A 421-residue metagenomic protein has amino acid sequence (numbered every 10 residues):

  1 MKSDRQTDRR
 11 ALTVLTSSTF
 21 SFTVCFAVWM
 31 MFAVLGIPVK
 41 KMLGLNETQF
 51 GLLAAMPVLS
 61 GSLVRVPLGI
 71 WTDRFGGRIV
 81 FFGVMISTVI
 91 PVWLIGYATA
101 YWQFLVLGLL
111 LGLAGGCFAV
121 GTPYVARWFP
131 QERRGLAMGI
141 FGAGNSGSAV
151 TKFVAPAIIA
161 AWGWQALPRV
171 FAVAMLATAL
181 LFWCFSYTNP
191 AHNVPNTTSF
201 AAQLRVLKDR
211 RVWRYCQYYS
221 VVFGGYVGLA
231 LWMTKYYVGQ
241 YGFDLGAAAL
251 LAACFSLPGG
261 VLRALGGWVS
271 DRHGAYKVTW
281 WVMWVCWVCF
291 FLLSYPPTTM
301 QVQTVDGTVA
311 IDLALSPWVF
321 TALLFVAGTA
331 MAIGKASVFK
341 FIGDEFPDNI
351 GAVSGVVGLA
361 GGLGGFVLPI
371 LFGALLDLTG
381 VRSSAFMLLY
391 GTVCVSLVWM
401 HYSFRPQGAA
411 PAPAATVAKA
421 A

Functional and structural regions predicted by a protein language model:
M1-R9, Y187-C216: Juxtamembrane intracellular "pre-TM" segments in multi-pass secondary transporters
F32-A33, R210-V261: Extracytoplasmic gate region of multi-pass secondary transporters
L63-W102: Conserved MFS/SLC helix-loop-helix module at the cytosolic interface between two early adjacent transmembrane helices
L107-G144: Cytoplasmic helix-loop-helix junction between adjacent transmembrane helices in 12-TM secondary transporters
G135-F153, G358-L368: Glycine-rich segments within core transmembrane alpha-helices of 12-TM secondary carriers
I140-Y187: Helix-loop-helix hairpin linking two adjacent transmembrane segments in secondary transporters
A166-W183, S384-Y402: Symmetry-related core transmembrane helices of the 12-TM Major Facilitator Superfamily/SLC fold
Y276-V338: C-terminal transmembrane helical hairpin of 12-TM major facilitator-type secondary transporters
